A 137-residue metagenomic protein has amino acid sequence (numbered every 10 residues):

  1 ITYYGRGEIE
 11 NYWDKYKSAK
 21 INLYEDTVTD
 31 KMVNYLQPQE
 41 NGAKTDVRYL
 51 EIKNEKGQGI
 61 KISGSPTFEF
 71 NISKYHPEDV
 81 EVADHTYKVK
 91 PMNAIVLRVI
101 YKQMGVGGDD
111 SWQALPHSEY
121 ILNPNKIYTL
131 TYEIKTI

Functional and structural regions predicted by a protein language model:
I1-I137: Beta-strand/loop-rich accessory regions of lumenal/periplasmic or secreted enzymes, predominantly carbohydrate-active
